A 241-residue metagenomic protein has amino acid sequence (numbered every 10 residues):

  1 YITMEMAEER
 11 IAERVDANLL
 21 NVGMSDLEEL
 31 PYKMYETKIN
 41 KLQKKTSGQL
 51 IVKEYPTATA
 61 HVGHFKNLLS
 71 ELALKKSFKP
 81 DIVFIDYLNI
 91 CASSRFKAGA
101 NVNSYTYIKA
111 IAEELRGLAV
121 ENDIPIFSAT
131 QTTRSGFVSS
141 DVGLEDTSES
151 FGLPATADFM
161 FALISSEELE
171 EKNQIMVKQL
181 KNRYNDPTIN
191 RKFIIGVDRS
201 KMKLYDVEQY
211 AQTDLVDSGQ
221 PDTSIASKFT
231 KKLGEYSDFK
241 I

Functional and structural regions predicted by a protein language model:
Y1-K79, T147, K192-F193: Cytosolic-facing regulatory segments adjacent to core modules
T3, E54-P56, Y87, Q179-K181 (+1 more regions): Flexible glycine-/small-residue-rich
M4-M6, S128-Q131: Conserved H-loop
N21, G63-P80, K97-G99, E114-N122 (+1 more regions): C-terminal regions of RecA-like/P-loop NTPase motor modules
S25-P31, K53-T59, S93-K109, G136-E145: Flexible beta-alpha connector loops of hexameric P-loop NTPases
I51-V52, D81-F84, F161: Structural motif
P80-I126: Helical hairpin unit composed of two closely spaced alpha helices linked by a short loop
I90, Q131-R134: Signature of the SF2 helicase/ATPase Hel1-core->accessory helical subdomain module
